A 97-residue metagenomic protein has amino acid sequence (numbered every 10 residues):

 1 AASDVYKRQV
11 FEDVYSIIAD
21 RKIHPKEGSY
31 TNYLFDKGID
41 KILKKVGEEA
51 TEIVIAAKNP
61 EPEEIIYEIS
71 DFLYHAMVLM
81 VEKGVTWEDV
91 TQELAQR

Functional and structural regions predicted by a protein language model:
A1-Y6: Short, small-residue-biased leader/transition segments that mark boundaries at the very start of proteins
R8, E12, K37-E48: Alpha-helix N-cap/helix-start motif at coil-to-helix transitions, marked by capping-box chemistry
R8-D13, I17, H24-S29: Phosphate/pyrophosphate- and phosphate-bearing ligand-binding catalytic cores of soluble enzymes
I17-D20, P25, L34, Y74: A charge-rich, low-complexity, intrinsically flexible signal that marks solvent-exposed coils, linkers, repeats
K26-I42, A57, E61: Active-site flanking loop/helix segments enriched in acidic
V46-V54, P62-K83: An amphipathic alpha-helical micro-motif enriched in hydrophobic residues with embedded/adjacent acidic residues
V85-R97: C-terminal end-helix/capping segment
